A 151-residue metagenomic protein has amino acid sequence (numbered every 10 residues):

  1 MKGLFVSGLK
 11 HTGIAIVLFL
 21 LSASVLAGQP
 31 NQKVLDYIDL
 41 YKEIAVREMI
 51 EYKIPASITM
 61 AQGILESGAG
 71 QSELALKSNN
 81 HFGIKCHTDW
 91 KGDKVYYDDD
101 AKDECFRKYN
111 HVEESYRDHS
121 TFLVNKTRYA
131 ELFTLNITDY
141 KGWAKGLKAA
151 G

Functional and structural regions predicted by a protein language model:
M1-Q32: Bacterial Sec-dependent N-terminal signal peptides
F19, L26-G151: Catalytic cores of secreted/periplasmic lytic hydrolases that degrade extracellular macromolecules
